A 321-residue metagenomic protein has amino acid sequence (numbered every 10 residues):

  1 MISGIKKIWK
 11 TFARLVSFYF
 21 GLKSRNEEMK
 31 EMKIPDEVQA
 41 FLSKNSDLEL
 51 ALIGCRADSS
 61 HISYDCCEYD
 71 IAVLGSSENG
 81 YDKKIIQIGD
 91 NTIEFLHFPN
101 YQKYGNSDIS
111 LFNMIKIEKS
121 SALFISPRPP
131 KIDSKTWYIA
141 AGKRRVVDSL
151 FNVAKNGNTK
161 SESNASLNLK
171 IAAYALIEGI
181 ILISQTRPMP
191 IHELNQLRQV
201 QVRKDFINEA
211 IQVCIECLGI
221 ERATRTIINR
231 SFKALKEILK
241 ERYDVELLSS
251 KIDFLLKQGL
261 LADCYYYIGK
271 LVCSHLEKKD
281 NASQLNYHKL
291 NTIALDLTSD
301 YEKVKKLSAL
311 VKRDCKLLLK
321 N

Functional and structural regions predicted by a protein language model:
G4, C67, G179: Short alpha-helical functional segments enriched in proximate histidine and acidic residues
A13-V16: Acidic, Ala/Val/Gly-enriched low-complexity intrinsically disordered segments
Y19-K119: Metal-dependent nucleotidyltransferase catalytic core
E27-E31, T136-Y138, S161: Residue-level preference for long, well-ordered alpha-helices that form the structural scaffold of enzyme catalytic
I93-V153: Internal, well-ordered alpha/beta segment that forms a basic, Gly-enriched binding/recognition surface
Y138-N321: Conserved nucleotidyltransferase catalytic core and NTase-mimicking acidic/glycine-rich helix/loop elements in nucleic
